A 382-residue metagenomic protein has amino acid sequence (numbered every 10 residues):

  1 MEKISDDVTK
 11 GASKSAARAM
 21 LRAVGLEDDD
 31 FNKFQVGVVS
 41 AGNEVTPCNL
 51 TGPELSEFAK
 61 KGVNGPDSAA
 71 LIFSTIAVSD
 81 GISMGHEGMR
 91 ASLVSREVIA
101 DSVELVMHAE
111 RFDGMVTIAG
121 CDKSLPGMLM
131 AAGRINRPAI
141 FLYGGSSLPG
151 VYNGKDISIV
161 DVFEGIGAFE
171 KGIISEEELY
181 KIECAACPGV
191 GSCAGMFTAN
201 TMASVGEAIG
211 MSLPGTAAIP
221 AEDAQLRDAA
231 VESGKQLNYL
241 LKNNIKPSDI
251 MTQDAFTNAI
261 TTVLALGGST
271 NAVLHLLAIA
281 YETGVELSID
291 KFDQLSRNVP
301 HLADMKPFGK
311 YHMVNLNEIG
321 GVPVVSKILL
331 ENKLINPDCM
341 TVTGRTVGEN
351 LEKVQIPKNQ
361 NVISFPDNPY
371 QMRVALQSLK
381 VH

Functional and structural regions predicted by a protein language model:
M1-L50, L55-I76, G81-I82, E87-S92 (+3 more regions): Catalytic or ion-coupling anion/metal-binding cores of large enzyme and transporter domains
V63, V106-M107: Hydrophobic pocket-lining residues that define ligand/cofactor binding sites across diverse proteins
L93-E97: Conserved phosphate-coordination/catalytic loops
V98-I99, G120-S124, D254-A255: Short, glycine/acidic-rich beta->alpha junctions
V98-L105, G127, N258: Well-ordered alpha-helical segments embedded in enzymatic catalytic cores
M107-M128, A139-Y143: A short, small-residue-rich loop immediately preceding and capping a beta-strand
